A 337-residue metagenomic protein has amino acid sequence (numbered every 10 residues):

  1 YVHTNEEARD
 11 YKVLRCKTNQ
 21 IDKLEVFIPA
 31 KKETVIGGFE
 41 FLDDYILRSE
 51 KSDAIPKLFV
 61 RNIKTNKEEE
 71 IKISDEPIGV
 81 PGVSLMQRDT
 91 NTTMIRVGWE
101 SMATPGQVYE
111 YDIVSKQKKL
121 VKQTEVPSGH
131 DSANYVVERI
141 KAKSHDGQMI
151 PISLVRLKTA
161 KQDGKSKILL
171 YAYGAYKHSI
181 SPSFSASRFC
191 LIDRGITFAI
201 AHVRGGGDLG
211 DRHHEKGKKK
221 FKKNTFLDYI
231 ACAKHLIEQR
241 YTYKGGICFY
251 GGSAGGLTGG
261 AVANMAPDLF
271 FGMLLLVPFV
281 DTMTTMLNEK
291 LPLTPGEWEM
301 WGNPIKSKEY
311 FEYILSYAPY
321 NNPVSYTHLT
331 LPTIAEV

Functional and structural regions predicted by a protein language model:
Y1-E7, Y45-A54, R96-M102: Beta-strand C-termini and the immediately following turn/loop, strongest in propeller blades
A8-L14, A54-F59, T104-Y109: Structural motif
D10, M94-Q117: Structured, non-catalytic alpha/beta "coupling" segments that mediate domain-domain communication and provide generic
K17-E40, K64-L85, V114-N134: Multi-bladed beta-propeller domains
T124-Q239, Y243-G245, G252: Cap/lid segment of the alpha/beta-hydrolase catalytic domain
I200-L329: Active-site-proximal cap/loop segments of hydrolase catalytic domains
H328-V337: Single conserved hydrophobic/aromatic residue that forms the stacking wall/gate of nucleotide- or nucleobase-binding
